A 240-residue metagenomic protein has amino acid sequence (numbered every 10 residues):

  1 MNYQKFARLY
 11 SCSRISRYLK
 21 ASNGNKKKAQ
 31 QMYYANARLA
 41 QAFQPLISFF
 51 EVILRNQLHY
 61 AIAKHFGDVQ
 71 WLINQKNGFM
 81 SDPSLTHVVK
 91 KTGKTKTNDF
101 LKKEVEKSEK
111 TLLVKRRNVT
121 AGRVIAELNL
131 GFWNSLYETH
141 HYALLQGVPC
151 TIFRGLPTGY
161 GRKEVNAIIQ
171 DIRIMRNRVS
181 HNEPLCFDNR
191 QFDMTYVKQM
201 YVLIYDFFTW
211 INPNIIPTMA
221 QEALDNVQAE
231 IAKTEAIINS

Functional and structural regions predicted by a protein language model:
M1-A167, D171, D188-S240: Extended intrinsically disordered or low-complexity regions, especially N/C-terminal cytosolic tails and loops, rather
N182: Active-site-proximal binding-pocket segments
